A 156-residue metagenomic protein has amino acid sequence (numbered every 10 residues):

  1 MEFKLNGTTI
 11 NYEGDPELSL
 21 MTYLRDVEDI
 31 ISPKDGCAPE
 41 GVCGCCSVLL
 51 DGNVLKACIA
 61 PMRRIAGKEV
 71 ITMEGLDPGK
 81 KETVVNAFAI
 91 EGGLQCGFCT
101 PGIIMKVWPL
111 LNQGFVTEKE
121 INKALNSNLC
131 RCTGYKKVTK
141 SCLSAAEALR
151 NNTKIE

Functional and structural regions predicted by a protein language model:
M1-E156: Signature of N-terminal electron-transfer/Fe-S-associated modules in redox systems
